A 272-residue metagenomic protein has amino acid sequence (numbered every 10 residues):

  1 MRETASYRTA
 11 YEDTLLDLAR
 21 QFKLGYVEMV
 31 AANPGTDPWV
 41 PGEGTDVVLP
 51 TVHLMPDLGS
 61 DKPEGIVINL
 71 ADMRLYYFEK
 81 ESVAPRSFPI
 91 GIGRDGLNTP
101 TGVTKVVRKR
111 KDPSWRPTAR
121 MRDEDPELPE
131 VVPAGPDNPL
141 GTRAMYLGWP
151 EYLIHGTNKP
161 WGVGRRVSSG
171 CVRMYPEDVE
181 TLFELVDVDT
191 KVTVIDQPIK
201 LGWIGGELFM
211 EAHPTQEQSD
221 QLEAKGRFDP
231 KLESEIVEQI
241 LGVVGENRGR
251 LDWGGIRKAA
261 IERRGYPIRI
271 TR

Functional and structural regions predicted by a protein language model:
M1, G25-G65, N98, V192 (+1 more regions): Extracellular LysM carbohydrate-binding repeats and other cell-envelope/extracellular binding modules
M1-K23: Primarily a LysM-type cell-wall glycan-binding module
A10, V40-G42, D187: Residue-level recognition of short, solvent-exposed, well-ordered loop/turn junctions that link secondary-structure
A19-Y26, P160-G170: Short, basic/aromatic beta-hairpin or loop at an interaction surface
H53, D57-P160, T181-E184, A212-R272: Gly/Pro-biased beta-strand-loop elements
L75, L201-E211: Surface beta-strand/loop "capping" patches
S168-F183: Short beta-strand-centered segments at strand-helix junctions
L185-L201: A short beta-strand-loop micro-motif that forms or neighbors metal/cofactor- and ligand-binding patches at active-site
